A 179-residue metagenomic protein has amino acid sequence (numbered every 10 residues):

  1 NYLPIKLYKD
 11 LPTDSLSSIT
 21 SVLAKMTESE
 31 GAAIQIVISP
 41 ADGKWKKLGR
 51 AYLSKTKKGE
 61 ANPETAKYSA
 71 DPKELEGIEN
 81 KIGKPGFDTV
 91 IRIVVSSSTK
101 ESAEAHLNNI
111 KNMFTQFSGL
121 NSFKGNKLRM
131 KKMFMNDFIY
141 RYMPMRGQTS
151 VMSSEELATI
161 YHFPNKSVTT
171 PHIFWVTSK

Functional and structural regions predicted by a protein language model:
N1-K179: Extended, folded cores of ATP/NTP-driven motor/assembly subunits in large transport and secretion machines
